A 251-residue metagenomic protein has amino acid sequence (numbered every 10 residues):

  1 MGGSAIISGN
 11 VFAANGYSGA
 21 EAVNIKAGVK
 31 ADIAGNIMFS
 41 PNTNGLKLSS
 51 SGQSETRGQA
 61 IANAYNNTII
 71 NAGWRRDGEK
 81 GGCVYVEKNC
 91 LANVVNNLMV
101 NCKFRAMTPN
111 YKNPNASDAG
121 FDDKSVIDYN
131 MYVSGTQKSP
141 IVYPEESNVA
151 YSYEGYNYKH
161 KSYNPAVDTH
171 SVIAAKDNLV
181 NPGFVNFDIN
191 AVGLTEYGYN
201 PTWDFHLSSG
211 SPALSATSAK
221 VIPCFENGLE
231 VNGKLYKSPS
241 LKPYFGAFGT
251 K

Functional and structural regions predicted by a protein language model:
M1-D204, S208-K220, C224-K251: Extracellular beta-rich repeat passengers
